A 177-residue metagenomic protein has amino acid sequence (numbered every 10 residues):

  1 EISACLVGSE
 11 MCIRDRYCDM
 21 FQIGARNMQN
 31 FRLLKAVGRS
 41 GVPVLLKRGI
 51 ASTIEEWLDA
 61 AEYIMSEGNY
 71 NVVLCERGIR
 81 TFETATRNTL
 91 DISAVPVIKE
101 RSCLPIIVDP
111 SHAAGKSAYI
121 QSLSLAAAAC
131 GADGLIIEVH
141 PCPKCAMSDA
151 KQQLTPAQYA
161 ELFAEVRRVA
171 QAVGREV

Functional and structural regions predicted by a protein language model:
E1-G8, C12-I13: Single conserved hydrophobic/aromatic residue that forms the stacking wall/gate of nucleotide- or nucleobase-binding
S9, D19-F31, P43-I54, V73-G78 (+1 more regions): Catalytic beta/alpha-barrel core
E10, R14-R16, E55-A60, G115-C130: Catalytic cores of alpha/beta
R14, L46, D109, I137: Conserved, mostly hydrophobic/aromatic
D15-Q22, G38-V44, M65-N71, S102-P105 (+1 more regions): Glycine-enriched alpha-helix->loop->beta-strand junction motifs that scaffold or abut catalytic
A25-N27, A129-Q152: Glycine-rich phosphate-binding active-site loops on the catalytic face of alpha/beta enzymes
M65-A126, C130: Active-site/ligand-binding-proximal alpha/beta "capping" segment
C142-R175: C-terminal helical cap(s) of enzyme catalytic domains, especially alpha/beta-barrels
